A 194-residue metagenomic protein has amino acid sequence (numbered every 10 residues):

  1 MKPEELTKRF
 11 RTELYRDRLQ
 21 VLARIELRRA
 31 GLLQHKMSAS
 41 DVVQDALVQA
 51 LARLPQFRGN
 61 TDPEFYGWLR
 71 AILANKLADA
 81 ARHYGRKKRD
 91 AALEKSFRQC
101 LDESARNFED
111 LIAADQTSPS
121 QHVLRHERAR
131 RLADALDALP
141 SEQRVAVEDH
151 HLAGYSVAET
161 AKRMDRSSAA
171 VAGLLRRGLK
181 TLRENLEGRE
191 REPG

Functional and structural regions predicted by a protein language model:
K2-L14, V21-D45, N60, S168-A169 (+1 more regions): Short, charged helix-capping/linker segments at alpha-helix termini
I25, Q56, A74-E103, R125 (+1 more regions): Arg/Lys-rich amphipathic alpha helix in sigma70-family domain 2
E26, L136, H150-H151: Short helix-to-turn junction characteristic of helix-turn-helix DNA-binding domains, especially the helix
G31, L54-P63, K88: Short alpha-helix-to-loop micro-motif enriched in aromatics/charged/Gly
M37-V48, P63-N75: Structural recognition of an alpha-helix C-terminal capping motif at a helix-to-coil junction
Q99-D134: Acidic, proline/glycine-rich intrinsically disordered inter-domain spacer in sigma factors
H126, L136-R144: Short helix-coil-helix linker/hinge
R131-L132, S141-Q143, L152, V157-G188: DNA-recognition helix of helix-turn-helix
